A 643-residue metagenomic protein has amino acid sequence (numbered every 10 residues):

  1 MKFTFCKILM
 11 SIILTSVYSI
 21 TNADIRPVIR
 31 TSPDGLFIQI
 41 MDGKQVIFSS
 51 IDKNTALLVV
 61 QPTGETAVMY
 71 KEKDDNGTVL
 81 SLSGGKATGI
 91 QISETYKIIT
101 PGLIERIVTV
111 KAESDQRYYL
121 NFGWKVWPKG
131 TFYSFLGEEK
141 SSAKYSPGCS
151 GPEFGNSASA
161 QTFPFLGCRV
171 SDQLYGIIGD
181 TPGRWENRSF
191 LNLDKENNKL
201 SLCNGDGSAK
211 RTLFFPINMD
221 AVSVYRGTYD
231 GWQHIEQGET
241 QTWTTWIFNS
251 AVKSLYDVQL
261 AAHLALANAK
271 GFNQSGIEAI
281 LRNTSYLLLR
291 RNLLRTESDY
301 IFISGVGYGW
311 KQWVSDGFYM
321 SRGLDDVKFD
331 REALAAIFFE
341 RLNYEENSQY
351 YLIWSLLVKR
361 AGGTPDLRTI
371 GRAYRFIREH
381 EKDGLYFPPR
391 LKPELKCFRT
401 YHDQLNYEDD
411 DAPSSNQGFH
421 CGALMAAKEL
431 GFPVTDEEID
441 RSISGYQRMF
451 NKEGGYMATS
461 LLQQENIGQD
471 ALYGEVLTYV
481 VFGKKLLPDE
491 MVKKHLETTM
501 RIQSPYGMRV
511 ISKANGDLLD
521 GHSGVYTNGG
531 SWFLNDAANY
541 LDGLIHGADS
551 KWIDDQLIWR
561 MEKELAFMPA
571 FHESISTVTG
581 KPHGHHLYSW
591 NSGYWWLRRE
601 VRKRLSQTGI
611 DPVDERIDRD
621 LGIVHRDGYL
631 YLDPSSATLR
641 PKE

Functional and structural regions predicted by a protein language model:
I20-A87, I98-L103, D115-Y119, E643: Beta-strand-rich N-terminal accessory domains
I25, K71-K73, A87, I92 (+2 more regions): Polysaccharide-binding surfaces and accessory modules of carbohydrate-active proteins
Q161-K270: Beta-strand-rich recognition/accessory modules
S223, Y229, V258-G363, R368 (+8 more regions): Substrate-binding groove/exosite segments of carbohydrate-active enzymes
I280-E297, V327-Y344, R368-F387, E438-A458 (+3 more regions): Long, well-ordered core segments of solenoidal/helical folds
W310-V314, F339-I439, H585-S589: Aromatic-lined, polymer-binding surfaces characteristic of secreted/periplasmic polysaccharide-degrading enzymes
E346-L357, M457-D489, Y526-R640: C-terminal capping/lid segments that line or modulate ligand- or cofactor-binding pockets
P413-S415, E438-L534: Extended ligand-binding clefts on enzyme/binding-domain cores
